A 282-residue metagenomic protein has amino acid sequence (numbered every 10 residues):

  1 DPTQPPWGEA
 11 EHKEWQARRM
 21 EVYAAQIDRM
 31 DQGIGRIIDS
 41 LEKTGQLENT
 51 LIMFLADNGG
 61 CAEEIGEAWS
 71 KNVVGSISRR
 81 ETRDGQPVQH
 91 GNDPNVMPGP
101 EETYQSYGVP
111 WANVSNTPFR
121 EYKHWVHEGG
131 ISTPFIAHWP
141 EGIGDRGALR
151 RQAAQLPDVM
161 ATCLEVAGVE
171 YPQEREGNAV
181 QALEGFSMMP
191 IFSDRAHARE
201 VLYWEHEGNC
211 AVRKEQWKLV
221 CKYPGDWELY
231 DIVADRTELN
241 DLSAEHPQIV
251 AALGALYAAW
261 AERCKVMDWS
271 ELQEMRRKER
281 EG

Functional and structural regions predicted by a protein language model:
D1-M20, H138-G144: Short glycine/proline-rich turn/loop motifs
E11-T50, G60-C61, G66-A112: A long, amphipathic alpha-helix that forms part of the scaffold/cap immediately adjacent to metal-dependent active
A17, E21-D28, R150-A154, A182 (+1 more regions): Soluble non-cytosolic domains of exported or imported proteins
A24-I27, D31-I38, E42, N116 (+7 more regions): Non-transmembrane alpha-helical segments in soluble domains of secreted/periplasmic/extracellular proteins
M53: Conserved catalytic/binding loops enriched for acidic/polar residues
P100-I131, H138, I143-Q152, L156-A234 (+2 more regions): C-terminal cap/loop subdomain of S1 sulfatases and analogous C-terminal strand-loop tails that border
